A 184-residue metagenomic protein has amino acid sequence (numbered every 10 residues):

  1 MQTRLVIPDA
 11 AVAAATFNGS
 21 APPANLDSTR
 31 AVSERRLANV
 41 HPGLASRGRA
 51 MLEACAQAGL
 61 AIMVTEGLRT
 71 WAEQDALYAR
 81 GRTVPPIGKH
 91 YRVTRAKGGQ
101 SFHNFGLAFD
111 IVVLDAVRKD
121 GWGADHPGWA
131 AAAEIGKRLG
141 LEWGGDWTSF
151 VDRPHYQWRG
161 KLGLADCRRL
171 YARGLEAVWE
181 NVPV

Functional and structural regions predicted by a protein language model:
M1-N25, N181-V184: N-terminal secretory targeting signals
Q2, R92, A96-V184: Catalytic cores and adjacent binding grooves of peptidoglycan-active enzymes
P22-E66: Active-site acidic/histidine clusters and adjacent loop/turn architecture that either coordinate catalytic ions
L60, R82, G140-G144: Short aromatic/hydrophobic-glycine micro-motifs
V64-R80: Acidic helix-start/capping segments at beta-turn-to-alpha-helix junctions
G81-A96: Cytochrome P450 catalytic domain signature, combining two hallmark sequence patches
